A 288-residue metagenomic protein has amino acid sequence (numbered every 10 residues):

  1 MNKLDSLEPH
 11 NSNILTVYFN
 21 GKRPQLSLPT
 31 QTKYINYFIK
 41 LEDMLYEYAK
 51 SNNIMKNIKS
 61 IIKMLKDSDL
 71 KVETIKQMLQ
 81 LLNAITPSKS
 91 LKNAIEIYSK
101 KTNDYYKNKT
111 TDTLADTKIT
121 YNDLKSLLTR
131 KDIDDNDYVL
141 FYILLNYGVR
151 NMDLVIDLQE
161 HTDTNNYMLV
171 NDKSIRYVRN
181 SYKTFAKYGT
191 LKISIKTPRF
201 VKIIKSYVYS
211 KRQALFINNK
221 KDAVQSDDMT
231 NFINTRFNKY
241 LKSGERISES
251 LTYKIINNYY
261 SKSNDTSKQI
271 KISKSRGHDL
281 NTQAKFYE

Functional and structural regions predicted by a protein language model:
M1, S12-Y98, S250-L251: Non-catalytic DNA-binding core/recognition domains of DNA-processing enzymes
N57, Q80-L81, L145, V155-Y167 (+1 more regions): Amphipathic alpha-helical scaffolding segments
S90-S126: Flexible interdomain linker/hinge and immediately adjacent N-terminus of the catalytic tyrosine-recombinase domain
I119-N151: Basic, Lys/Arg- and aromatic-enriched nucleic-acid-binding interface segment
L144-L145, S261-S263: Short amphipathic helical patch at the helix-1/turn junction of helix-turn-helix
Y147, I156-T197: Conserved tyrosine-mediated DNA breakage-rejoining catalytic core shared by Y-recombinases
K192-I256, S261: Active-site/catalytic core of tyrosine-dependent DNA strand-transfer enzymes
E245-R246, N264-Y287: Short, polar N-cap/turn motifs at the start of nucleic acid-interacting alpha helices
